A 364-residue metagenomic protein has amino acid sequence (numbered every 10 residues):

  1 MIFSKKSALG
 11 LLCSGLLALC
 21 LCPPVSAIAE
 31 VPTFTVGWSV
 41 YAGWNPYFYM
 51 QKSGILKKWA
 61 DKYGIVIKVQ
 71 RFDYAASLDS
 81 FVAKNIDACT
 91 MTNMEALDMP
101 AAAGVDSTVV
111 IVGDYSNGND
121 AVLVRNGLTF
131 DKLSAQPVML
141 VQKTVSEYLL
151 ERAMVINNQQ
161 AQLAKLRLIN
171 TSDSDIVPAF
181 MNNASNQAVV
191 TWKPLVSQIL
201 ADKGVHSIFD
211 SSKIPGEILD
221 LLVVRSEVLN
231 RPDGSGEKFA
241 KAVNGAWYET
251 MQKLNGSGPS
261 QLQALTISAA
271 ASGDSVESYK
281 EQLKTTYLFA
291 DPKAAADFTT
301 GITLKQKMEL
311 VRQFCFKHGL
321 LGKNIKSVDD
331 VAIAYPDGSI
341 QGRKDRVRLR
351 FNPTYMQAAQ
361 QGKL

Functional and structural regions predicted by a protein language model:
I2-C13: Bacterial N-terminal signal peptides that target proteins for export
L17-S26: C-terminal segment of classical bacterial N-terminal signal peptides
E30-T171, A179-N182, Q187-K193, I208 (+1 more regions): Short, glycine-/small- and polar/acidic-enriched structural segments that line small-molecule recognition paths
A60, N85, T90, P100-A103 (+6 more regions): Sec/Tat-exported extracytoplasmic proteins
V66-K68, L166-R167, E281-A290, K326-V347: Short linear loop/turn motifs
E95, Q162-I169, S174-G273: Pocket-lining segment of extracytoplasmic ligand-binding domains
N230-N324: Secondary-structure end/capping motifs
E309-L364: Conserved C-terminal helix/tail region of periplasmic/extracytoplasmic solute-binding proteins
